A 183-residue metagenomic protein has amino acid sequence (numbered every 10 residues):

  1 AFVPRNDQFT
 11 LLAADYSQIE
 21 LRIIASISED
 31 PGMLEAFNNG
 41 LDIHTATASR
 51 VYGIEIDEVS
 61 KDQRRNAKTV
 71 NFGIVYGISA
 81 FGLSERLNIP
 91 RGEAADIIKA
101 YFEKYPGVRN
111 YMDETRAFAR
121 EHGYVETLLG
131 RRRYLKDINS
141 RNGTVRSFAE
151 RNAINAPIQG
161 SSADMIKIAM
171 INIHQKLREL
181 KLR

Functional and structural regions predicted by a protein language model:
A1-R183: Conserved catalytic core of nucleotide polymerization and phosphodiester-bond processing enzymes
